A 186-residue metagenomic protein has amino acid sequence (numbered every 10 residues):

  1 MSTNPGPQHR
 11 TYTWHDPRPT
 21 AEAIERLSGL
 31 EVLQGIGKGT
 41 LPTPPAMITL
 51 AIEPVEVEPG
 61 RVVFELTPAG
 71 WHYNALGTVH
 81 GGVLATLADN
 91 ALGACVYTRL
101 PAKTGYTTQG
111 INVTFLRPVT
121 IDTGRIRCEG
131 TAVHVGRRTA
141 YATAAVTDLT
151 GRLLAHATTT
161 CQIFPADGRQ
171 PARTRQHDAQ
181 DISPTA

Functional and structural regions predicted by a protein language model:
M1-A186: Terminal targeting signals and extreme-terminal segments of soluble enzymes
